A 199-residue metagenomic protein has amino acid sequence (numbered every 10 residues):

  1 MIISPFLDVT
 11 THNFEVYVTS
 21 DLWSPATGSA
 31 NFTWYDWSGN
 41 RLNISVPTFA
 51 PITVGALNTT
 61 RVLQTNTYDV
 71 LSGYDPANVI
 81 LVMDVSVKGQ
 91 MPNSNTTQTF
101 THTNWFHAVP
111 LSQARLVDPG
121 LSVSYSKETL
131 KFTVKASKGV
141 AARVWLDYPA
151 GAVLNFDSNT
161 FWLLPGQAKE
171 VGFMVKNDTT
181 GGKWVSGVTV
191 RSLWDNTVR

Functional and structural regions predicted by a protein language model:
M1-S137, A141-D157, L164-M174: Carbohydrate-binding surfaces of carbohydrate-active enzymes
D75-V87, N177-N196: Short, surface-exposed ligand- or partner-binding patches at beta-edge/loop junctions that are enriched in aromatics
